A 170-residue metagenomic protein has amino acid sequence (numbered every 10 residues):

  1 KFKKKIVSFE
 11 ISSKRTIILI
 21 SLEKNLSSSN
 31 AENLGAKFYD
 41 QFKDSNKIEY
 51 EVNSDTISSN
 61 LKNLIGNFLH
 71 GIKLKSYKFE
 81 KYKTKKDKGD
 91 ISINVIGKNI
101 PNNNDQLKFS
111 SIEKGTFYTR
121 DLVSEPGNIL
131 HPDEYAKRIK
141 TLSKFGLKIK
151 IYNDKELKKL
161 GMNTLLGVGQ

Functional and structural regions predicted by a protein language model:
K1-Q170: Short amphipathic alpha-helical segment within the helicase RecA-like ATPase core that mediates nucleic-acid
